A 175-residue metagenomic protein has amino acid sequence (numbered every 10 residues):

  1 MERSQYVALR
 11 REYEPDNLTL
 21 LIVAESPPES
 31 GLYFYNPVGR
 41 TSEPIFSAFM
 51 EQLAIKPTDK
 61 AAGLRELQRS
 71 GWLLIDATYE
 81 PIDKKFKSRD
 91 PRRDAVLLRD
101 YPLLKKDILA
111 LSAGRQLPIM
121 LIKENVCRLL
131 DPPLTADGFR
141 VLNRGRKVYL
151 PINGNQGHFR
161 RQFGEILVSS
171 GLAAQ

Functional and structural regions predicted by a protein language model:
M1-P133, F139-N143: A polyanion-binding, active-site-adjacent surface
E51-I55, D137-G171: Short, flexible loop segments at boundaries between secondary-structure elements
L111, L172-Q175: Extended, charge-rich low-complexity interaction segments
